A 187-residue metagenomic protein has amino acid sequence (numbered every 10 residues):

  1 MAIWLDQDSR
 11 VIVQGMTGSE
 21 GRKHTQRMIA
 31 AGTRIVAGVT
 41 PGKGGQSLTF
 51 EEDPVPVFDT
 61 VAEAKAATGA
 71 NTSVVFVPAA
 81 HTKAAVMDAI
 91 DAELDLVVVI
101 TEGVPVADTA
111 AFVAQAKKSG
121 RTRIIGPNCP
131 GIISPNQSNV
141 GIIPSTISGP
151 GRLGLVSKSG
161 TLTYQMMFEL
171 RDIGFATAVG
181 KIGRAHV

Functional and structural regions predicted by a protein language model:
V13, A37-T40, V57, V99 (+4 more regions): General beta-strand structural signal in soluble alpha/beta enzymes
M16-T17, V39-G44, A79-A80, V99-P105 (+2 more regions): Short, ordered loop/turn segments at secondary-structure junctions
T25, V61, V86-I90, M167: Generic hydrophobic/aromatic pocket-lining and core-packing "Φ" positions
R27-E51, P127, K181: NAD(P)-binding Rossmann-fold cofactor-contacting core
A66-T72, F76, A80-G103: Rossmann-fold NAD(P) dinucleotide-binding segment
E102-I125: Rossmann-fold NAD(P)-binding glycine/threonine-rich loop
S148-H186: Short glycine-cluster motifs
